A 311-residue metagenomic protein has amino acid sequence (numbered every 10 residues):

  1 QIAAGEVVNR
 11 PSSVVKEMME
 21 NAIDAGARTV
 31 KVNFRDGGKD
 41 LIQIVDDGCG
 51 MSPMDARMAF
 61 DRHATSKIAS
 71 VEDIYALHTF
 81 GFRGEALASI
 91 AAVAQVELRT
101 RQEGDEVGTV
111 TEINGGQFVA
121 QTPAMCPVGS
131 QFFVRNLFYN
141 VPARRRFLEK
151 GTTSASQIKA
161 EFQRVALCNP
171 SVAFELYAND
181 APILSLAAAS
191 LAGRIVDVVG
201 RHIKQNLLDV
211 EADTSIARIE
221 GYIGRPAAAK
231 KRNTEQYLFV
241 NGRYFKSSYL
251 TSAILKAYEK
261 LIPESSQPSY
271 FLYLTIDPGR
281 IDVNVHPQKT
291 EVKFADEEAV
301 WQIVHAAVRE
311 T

Functional and structural regions predicted by a protein language model:
Q1-T311: N-terminal phosphate-binding caps/lids of nucleotide- and nucleic-acid-binding domains
